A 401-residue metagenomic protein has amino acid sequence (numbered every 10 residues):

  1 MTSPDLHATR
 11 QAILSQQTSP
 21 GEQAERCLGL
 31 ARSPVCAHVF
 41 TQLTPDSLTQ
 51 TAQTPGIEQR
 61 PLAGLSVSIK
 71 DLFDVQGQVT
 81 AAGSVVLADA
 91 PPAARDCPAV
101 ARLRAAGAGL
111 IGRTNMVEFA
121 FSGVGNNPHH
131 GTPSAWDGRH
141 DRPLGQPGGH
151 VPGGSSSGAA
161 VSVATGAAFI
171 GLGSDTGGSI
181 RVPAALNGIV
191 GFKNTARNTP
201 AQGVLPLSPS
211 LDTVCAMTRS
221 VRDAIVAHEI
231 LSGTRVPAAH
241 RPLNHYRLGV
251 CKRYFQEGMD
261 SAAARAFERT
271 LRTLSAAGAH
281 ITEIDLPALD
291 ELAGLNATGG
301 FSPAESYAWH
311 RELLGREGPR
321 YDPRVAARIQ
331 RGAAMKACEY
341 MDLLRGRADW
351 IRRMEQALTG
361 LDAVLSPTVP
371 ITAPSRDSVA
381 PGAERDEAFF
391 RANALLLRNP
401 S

Functional and structural regions predicted by a protein language model:
M1-P92, V117-S122, F267: Short, well-ordered alpha-helical
Q17-E25, Q53-T54, C97, A262-D285 (+2 more regions): Acyltransferase
C27, G64, A105, G109 (+3 more regions): Glycine-rich, small-residue loops and helix-cap segments that act as flexible hinges at active-site edges
L62-V85, H245-R247, G300-E355, P367 (+1 more regions): Short helix-loop capping/hinge segments that flank enzyme active sites or metal/cofactor-binding pockets
I69, L110-R113, L172-S174, E283 (+1 more regions): General beta-strand structural signal in soluble alpha/beta enzymes
R95-C97, A101-H228: Short glycine/serine-rich loop segments
V124, H130-G131, A293-W309: Charged, often glycine-rich, active-site loop that binds/positions anionic groups
T213, I230-A297, P303, A333-A334: Gly/Ser-rich, acidic/histidine-flanked active-site/gating loops
